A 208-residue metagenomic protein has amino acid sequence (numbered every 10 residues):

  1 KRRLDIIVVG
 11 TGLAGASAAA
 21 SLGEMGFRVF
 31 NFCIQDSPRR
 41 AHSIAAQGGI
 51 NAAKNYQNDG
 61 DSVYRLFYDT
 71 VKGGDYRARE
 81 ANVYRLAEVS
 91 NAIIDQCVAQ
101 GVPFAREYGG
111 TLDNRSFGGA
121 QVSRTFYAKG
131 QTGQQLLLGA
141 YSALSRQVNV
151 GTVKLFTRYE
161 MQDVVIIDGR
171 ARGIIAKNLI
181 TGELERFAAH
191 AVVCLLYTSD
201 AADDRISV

Functional and structural regions predicted by a protein language model:
R2-L4, G182-A191: Core beta-strand elements of the Rossmann-like FAD/NAD(P) dinucleotide-binding domain in flavoenzyme oxidoreductases
R3, F27-R39, H190: Short, hydrophobic/aliphatic alpha-helical segments
I6-N31: N-terminal Rossmann-like FAD-binding beta1-loop-alpha1 element of flavoenzymes
V9, A188-L195: Short hydrophobic core segments
G12-S17, I50-N51, Q135, S199: Gly/Ser/Thr-rich beta-alpha loop segments that engage phosphate groups in nucleotides
S21, H42, V192: Hydrophobic/aromatic ligand-binding patch that stacks against planar heteroaromatic rings of cofactors or nucleotides
I34-R172, A176-E183: Conserved N-terminal/central alpha/beta ligand/cofactor-binding core
Y197-V208: Single conserved hydrophobic/aromatic residue that forms the stacking wall/gate of nucleotide- or nucleobase-binding
